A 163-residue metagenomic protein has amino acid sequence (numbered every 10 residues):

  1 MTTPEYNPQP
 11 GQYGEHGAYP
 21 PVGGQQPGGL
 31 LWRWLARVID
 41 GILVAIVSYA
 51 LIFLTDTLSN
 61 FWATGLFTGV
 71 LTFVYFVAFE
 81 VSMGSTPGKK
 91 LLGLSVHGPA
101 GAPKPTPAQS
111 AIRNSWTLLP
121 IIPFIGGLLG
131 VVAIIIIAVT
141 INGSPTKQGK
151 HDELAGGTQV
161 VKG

Functional and structural regions predicted by a protein language model:
M1-Q25: Intrinsically disordered, low-complexity Pro/Gly-rich regions
P21, Q25-G29, R33, T57-F61 (+1 more regions): Membrane-helix interfacial "entry" motifs
Q25-A36, Y75-G93, I112-G163: Juxtamembrane cytosolic face of transmembrane helices
R33, R37, F61-G69, Q109: Residue-level signature of transmembrane alpha-helical entry/exit and packing/kink sites in multi-pass membrane
V38, V96-H97: Hydrophobic beta-strand positions
I42, I46-A50, S82, T86: Hydrophobic alpha-helical segments of membrane proteins
A45-L71, I121-I134: Membrane-helix interface segments in multi-pass membrane proteins
H97-Q109, R113: A structural micro-motif at secondary-structure boundaries
